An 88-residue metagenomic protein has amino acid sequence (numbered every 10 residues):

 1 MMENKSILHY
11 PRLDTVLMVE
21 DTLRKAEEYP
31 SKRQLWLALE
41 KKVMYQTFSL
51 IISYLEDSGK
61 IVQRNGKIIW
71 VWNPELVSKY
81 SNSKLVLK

Functional and structural regions predicted by a protein language model:
M1-L8: Short, Lys/Arg-enriched N-terminal segment that forms or immediately precedes the first helix of a structured domain
L8, P74-K88: Short, amphipathic alpha-helical interaction segments positioned at domain boundaries
R12-E20: Short, leucine-enriched amphipathic alpha-helices that occur as contiguous helical runs
M18, Q34, L50-S53: Amphipathic alpha-helical interaction segments
L23-E27: Short helix-to-turn junction characteristic of helix-turn-helix DNA-binding domains, especially the helix
E28-L39: Short acidic, hydrophobic short linear motifs in intrinsically disordered regions
K42-Y54: Short amphipathic alpha-helical interaction segments
E56-I68: A short, conserved structural fragment
